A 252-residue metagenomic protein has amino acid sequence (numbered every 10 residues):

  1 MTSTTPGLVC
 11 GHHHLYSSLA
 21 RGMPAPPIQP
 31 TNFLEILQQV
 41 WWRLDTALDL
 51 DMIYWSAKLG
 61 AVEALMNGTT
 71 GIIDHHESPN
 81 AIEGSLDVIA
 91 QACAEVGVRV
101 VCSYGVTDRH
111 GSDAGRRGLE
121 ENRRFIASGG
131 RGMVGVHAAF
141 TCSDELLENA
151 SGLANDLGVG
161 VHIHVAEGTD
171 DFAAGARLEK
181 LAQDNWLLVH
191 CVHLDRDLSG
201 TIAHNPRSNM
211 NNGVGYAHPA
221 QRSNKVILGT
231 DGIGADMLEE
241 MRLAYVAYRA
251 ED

Functional and structural regions predicted by a protein language model:
M1-G7: Histidine-rich, glycine-flanked metal-binding segment
H12, G68, C93, V134 (+5 more regions): Divalent metal-coordination and catalytic microenvironments
L19-I53, R109-G111, N122, G168-W186 (+3 more regions): Active-site gating loops and adjacent loop-to-helix segments of metal-dependent hydrolytic enzymes
M23-H75, N80-V98, E120-A127: Alpha-helical scaffold segments that flank or form the walls of functional sites
H76-V192: Metal-coordinating catalytic core of metallo-dependent amide/deamination hydrolases
V161-E167, N212-V214, A220-L243: Short acidic/histidine-rich active-site segments
V189, H193-L194, L198-G229: A conserved active-site cap/scaffold subdomain adjacent to cofactor or substrate pockets
